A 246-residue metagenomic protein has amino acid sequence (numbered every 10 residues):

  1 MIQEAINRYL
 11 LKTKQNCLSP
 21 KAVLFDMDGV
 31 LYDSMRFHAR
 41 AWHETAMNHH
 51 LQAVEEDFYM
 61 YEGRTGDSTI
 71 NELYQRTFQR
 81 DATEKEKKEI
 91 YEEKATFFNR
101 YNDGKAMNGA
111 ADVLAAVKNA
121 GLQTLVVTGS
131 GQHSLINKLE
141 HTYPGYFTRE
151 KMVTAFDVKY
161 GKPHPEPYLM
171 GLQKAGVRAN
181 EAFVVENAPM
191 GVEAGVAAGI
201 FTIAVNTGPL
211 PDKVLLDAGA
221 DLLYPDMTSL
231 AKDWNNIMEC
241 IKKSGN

Functional and structural regions predicted by a protein language model:
M1-K21, A111, A115, G131-N246: Asp-based, Mg2+/Mn2+-dependent phosphohydrolase catalytic module
I2-D57: Active-site neighborhood of HAD-like aspartate-dependent phosphohydrolases
N7, Y74-D112, A120: Metal-dependent phosphoesterase signature
V30, T128-S130: Conserved phosphate-coupling serine/threonine residues in phosphotransfer and NTP-handling enzymes
R40, T45-F78, R100: Alpha-helical substrate-recognition element adjacent to the catalytic core
M47, K118, V196: Anion (oxyanion) recognition and catalysis
N48-L51, F78-A82, Y143-T148, G176-V177: Short helix-capping segments at alpha-helix termini
